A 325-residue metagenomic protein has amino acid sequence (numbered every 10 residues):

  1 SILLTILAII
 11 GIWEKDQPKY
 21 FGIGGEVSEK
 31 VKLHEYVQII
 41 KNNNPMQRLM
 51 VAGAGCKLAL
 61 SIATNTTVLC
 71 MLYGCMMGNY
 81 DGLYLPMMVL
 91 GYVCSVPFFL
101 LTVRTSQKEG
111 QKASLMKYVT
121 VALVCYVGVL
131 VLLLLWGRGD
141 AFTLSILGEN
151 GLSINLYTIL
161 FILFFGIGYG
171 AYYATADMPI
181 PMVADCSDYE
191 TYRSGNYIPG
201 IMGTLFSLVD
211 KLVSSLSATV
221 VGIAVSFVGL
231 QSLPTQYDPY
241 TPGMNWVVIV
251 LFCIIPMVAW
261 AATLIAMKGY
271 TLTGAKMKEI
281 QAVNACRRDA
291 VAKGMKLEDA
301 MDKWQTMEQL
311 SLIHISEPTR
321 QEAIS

Functional and structural regions predicted by a protein language model:
S1, V225-M257: A membrane-interface helix-boundary motif in multi-pass transporters
S1-D81, P256-L312, S316, R320 (+1 more regions): Intracellular loop-helix junctions on the cytosolic face of multi-pass helical membrane proteins
S1-I2, F165-G222: Substrate-agnostic recognition of the 12-TM MFS/MFS-like secondary transporter fold
G74-Y92, V247: Loop-to-transmembrane helix entry
P97-Q111: Helix-to-loop junctions at the C-terminal end of transmembrane segments in multipass secondary transporters
Q107-V121: Cytoplasmic membrane-interface "Motif A"-like loop-to-helix N-cap segments of 12-TM Major Facilitator Superfamily
V121-I154: C-terminal ends and interior cores of transmembrane alpha-helices in multi-pass membrane transporters/permeases
S145-A176: Hydrophobic core of transmembrane alpha-helices in multi-pass small-molecule transporters, especially MFS/SLC-type
